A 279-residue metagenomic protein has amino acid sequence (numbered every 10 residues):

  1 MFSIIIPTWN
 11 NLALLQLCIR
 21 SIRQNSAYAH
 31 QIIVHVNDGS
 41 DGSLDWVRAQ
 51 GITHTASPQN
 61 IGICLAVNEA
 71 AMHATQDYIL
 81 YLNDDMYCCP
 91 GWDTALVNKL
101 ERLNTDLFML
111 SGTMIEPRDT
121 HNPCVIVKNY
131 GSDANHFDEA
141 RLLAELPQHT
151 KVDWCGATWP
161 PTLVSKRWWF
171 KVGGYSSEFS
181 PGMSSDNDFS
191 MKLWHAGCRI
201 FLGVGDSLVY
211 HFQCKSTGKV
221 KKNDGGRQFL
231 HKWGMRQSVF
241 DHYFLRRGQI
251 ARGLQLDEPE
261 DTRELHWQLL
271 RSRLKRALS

Functional and structural regions predicted by a protein language model:
M1-Q24: N-proximal low-complexity "stem/linker" segments adjacent to membrane-targeting elements
S21, Y28, V36-D45: A conserved acidic beta->alpha catalytic loop
S57-A74: Glycine-rich, basic loop-to-helix element that forms the pyrophosphate-binding segment of sugar-nucleotide handling
C64, L143-R167: A recurrent flexible, glycine/aromatic-enriched loop bordering the glycosyltransferase active site that acts as
I79: Short aromatic/hydrophobic "clamp" motif used to bind/position activated sugar donors
P90-Y130: Conserved donor NDP-sugar-binding/catalytic core segment of glycosyltransferases
I115, S177-S180, L202-V220, Q228: Active-site donor/metal-binding and catalytic loop motifs of nucleotide-sugar-dependent glycosylation enzymes
G182-D188: Acidic donor-binding loop at a coil-to-helix junction in glycosyltransferase catalytic cores that engages
